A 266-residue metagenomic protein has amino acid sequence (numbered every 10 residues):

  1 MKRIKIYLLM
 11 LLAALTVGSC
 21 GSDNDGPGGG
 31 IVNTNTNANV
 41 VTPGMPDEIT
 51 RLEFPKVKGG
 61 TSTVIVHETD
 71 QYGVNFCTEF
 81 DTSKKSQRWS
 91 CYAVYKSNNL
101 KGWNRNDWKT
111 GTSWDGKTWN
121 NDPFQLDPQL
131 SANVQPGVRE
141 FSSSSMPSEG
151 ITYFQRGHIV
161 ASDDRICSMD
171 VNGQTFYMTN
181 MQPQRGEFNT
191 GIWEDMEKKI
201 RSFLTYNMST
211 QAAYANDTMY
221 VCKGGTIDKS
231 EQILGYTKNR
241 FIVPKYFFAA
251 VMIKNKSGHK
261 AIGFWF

Functional and structural regions predicted by a protein language model:
M1-L8: Bacterial N-terminal signal peptides that target proteins for export
Y7, G21-F266: Domain-level detector for secreted/extracellular nuclease and nuclease-toxin modules, and for the ENPP-like C-terminal
L12-A14: Sec-dependent N-terminal signal peptides of Gram-positive bacterial secreted proteins and lipoproteins
T16-S19: C-terminal motif of bacterial Sec signal peptides marking the signal peptidase cleavage site
